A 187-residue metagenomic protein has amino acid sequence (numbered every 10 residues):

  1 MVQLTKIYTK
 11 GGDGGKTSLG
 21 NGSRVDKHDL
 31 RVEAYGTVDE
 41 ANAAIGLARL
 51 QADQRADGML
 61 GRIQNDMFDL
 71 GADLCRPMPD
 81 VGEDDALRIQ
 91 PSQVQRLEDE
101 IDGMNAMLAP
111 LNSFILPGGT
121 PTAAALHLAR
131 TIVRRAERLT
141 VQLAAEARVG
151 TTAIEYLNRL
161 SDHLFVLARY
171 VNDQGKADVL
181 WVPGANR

Functional and structural regions predicted by a protein language model:
M1-R187: Phosphate/pyrophosphate-binding loop motifs in nucleotide- or prenyl diphosphate-using proteins
